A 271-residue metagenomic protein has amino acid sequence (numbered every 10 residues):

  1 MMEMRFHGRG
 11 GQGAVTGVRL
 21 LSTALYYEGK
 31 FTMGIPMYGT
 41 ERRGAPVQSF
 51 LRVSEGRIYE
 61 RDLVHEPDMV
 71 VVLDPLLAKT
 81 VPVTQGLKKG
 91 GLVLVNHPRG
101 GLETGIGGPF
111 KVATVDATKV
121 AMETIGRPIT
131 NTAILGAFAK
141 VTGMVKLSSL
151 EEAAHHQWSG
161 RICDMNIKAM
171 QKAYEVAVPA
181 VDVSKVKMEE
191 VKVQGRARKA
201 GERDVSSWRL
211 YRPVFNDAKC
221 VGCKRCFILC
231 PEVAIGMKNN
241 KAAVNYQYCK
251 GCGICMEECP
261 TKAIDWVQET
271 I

Functional and structural regions predicted by a protein language model:
M1-D204, A218-V221, I271: Active-site cofactor/cluster-binding pocket
H7, S207-W208, W266: Tryptophan-centered motif/residue detector
H7-R9, P213, A242: Short, contiguous strand/loop micro-motifs
S22, G136, F227, Y246 (+1 more regions): Short glycine-/small-residue-rich flexible loop motifs, especially phosphate/cofactor-binding loops
K192-R212, G222-N239: Short, charged low-complexity linear segments at domain edges
F215, R225-A243, I254-I271: Iron-sulfur cluster-binding cysteine motifs and their immediate structural context in ferredoxin-like electron-transfer
A218-K219, Q247-Y248, E258: Short pre-active-site segment immediately N-terminal to redox-active cysteine/selenocysteine motifs in thiol-based
G251: Substrate-binding/active-site clefts of carbohydrate-active enzymes
